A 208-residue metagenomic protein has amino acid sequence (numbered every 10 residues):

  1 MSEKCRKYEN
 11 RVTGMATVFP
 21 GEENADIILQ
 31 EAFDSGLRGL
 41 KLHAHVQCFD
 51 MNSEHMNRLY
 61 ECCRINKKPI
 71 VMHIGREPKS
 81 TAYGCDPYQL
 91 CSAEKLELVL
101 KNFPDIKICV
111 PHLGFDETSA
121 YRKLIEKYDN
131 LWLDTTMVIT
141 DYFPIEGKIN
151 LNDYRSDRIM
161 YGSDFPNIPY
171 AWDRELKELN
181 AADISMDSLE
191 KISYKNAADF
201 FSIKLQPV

Functional and structural regions predicted by a protein language model:
M1, C5, A32, L40 (+6 more regions): Conserved, mostly hydrophobic/aromatic
M1-K79, P207: Active-site gating/metal-coordination segments in enzymes
E3, I27, E31, R58 (+5 more regions): Alpha-helical elements of Rossmann-like donor-binding domains used by nucleotide-donor carbohydrate transfer enzymes
E23, D116-E117, D141-Y142, N167 (+1 more regions): Short alpha-helical
Q30-E31, R155-R158, P169-V208: Mid-to-C-terminal alpha-helical segments outside catalytic/metal-binding sites
R38-G39, N52-M160: Catalytic pocket-lining loop regions of alpha/beta-barrel enzymes, especially the amidohydrolase/enolase/GH5 lineages
V46, M137, F165: Flexible, active-site-proximal loop/turn residues at the rims of small-molecule/cofactor binding pockets and catalytic
